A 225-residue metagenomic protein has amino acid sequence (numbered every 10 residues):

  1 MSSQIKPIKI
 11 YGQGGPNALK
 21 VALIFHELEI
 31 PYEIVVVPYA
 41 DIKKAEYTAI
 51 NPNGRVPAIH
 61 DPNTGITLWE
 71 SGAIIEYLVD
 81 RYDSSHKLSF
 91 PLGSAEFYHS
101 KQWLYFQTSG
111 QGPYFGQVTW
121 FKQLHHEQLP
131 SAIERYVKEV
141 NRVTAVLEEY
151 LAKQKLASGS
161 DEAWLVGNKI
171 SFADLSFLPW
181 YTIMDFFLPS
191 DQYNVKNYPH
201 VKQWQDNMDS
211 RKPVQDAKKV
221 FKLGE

Functional and structural regions predicted by a protein language model:
S2-E134: GST-like domain detector, emphasizing the conserved glutathione-binding G-site in the N-terminal thioredoxin-like
A49, S210, K219: Phosphate-coordinating loops and pocket residues in cytosolic domains that bind phosphorylated ligands
V79, W180-Y181, N207, K218: Active-site-flanking alpha-helical
W103-D206: GST-like fold's C-terminal all-alpha helical module
P213-E225: C-terminal helix/juxtamembrane-tail motif
